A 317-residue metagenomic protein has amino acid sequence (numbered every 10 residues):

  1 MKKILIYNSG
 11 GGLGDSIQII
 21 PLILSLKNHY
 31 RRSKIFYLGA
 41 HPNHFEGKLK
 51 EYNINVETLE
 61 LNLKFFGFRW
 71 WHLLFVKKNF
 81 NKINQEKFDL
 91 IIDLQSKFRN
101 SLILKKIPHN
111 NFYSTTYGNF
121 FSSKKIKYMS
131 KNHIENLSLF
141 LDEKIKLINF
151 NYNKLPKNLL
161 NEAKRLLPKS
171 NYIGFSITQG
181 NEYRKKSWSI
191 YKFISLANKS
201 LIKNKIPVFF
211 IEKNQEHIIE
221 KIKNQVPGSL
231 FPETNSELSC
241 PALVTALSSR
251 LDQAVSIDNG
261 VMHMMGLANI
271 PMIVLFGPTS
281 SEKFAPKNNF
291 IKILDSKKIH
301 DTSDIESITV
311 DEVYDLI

Functional and structural regions predicted by a protein language model:
M1-I317: Catalytic machinery of carbohydrate-active enzymes, primarily nucleotide-sugar-dependent glycosyltransferases
